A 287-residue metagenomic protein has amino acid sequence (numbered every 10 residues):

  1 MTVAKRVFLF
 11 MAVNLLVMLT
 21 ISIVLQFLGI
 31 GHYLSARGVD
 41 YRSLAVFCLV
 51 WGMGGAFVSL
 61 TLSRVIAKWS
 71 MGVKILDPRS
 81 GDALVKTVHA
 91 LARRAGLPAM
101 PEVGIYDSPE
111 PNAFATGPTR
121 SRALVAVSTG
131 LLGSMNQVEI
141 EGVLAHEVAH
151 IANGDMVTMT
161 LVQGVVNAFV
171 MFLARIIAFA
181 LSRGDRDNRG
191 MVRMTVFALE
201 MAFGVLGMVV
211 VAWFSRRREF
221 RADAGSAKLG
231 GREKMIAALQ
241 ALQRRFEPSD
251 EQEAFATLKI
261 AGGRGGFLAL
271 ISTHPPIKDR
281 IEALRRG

Functional and structural regions predicted by a protein language model:
M1-S22, Q26, G31-G38, L44-M194 (+2 more regions): Polar-ligand-bearing catalytic/cofactor-coordination segments of membrane-embedded or membrane-tethered inner-membrane
